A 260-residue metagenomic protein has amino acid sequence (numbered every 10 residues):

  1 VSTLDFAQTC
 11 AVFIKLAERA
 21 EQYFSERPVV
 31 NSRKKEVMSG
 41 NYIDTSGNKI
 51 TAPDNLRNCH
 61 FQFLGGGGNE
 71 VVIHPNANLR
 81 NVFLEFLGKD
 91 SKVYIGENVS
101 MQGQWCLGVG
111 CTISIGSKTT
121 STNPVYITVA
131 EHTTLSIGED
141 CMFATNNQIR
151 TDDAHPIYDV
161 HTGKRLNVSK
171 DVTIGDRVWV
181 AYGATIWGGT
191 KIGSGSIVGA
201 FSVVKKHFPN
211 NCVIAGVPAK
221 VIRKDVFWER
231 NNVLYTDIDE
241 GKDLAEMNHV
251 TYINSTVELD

Functional and structural regions predicted by a protein language model:
V1-T45, D237, G241, N248 (+1 more regions): Membrane-proximal basic amphipathic "stem/tether" segments
S2, S25, S32, S39 (+10 more regions): Generic serine detector
F13-I14, R27-I43, I50, F61 (+6 more regions): Generic preference for hydrophobic/aromatic residues in regular secondary structure cores
S46-K49, G65-G67: N-terminal "first-domain core" detector
I50-A52, N76: Long, compositionally biased low-complexity segments enriched in polar/charged residues
R57-N58: Alpha-helical and coiled-coil interaction segments, frequently adjacent to or embedded within charge-biased
Q62-F63, G67-T190, V226: Flexible, glycine/small-residue-enriched loop-and-beta-strand segment within the central core of proteins
I137-E139, F143-D260: Glycine-rich hexapeptide-repeat left-handed beta-helix
